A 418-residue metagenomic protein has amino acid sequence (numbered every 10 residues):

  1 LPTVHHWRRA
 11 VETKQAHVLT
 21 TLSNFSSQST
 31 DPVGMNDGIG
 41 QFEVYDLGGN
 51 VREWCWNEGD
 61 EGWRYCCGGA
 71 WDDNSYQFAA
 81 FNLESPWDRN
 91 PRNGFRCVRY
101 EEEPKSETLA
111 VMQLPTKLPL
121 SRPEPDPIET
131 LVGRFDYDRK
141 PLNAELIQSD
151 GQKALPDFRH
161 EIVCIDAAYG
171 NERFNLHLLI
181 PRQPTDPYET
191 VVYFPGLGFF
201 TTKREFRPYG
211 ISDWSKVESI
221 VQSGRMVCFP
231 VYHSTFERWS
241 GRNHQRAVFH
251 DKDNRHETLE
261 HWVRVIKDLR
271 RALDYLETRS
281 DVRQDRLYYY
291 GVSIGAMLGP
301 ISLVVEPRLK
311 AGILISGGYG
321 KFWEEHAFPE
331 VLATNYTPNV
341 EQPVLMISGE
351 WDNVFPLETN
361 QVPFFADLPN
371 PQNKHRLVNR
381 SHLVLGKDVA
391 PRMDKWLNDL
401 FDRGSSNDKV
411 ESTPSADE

Functional and structural regions predicted by a protein language model:
L1-N82, P91: Functional-site microenvironments in short loops/helix caps that host divalent-cation chemistry
K140-P184: N-terminal cap/lid segment of alpha/beta-hydrolase-fold proteins
P187-G198: Short beta-strand element of the alpha/beta-hydrolase
G198-K267, E324-E325: Cap/lid segment of the alpha/beta-hydrolase catalytic domain
V248-V292: Gly/Ser-rich "nucleophile elbow"/oxyanion-hole loop immediately N-terminal to the catalytic nucleophile in hydrolases
W323-P369: The feature captures the conserved acid-bearing segment of alpha/beta-hydrolase catalytic domains
V378-V384: Histidine-bearing beta->alpha loop at or near hydrolase active sites
D388-S415: Catalytic active-site module of serine/aspartate enzymes centered on a nucleophile-bearing elbow/loop
